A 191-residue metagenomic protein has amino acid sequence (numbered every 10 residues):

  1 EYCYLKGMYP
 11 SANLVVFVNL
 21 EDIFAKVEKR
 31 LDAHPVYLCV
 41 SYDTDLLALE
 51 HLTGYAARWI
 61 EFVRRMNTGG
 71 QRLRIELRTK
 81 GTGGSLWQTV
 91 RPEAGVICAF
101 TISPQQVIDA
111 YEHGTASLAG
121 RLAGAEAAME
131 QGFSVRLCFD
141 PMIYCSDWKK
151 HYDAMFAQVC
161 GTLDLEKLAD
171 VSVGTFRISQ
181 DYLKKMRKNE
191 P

Functional and structural regions predicted by a protein language model:
E1-A99: Conserved Radical SAM active-site core
V15-N19, H51-Y55, H113-G120, D147-A154: Alpha-helix N-cap and loop-to-helix initiation/capping positions
F24-V27, A56, I60, R121-E126 (+1 more regions): Generic structural signal for well-ordered alpha-helices, preferentially at hydrophobic/aromatic core positions
D43-A48, T82-L86, V96-A116, P141-S146 (+1 more regions): Conserved radical SAM core fold
T53, I97-T101, W148-D164, E190: Short, electropositive alpha-helical surface patch
I75, V135, A169: Hydrophobic anchor at the start of a short beta-strand that flanks the dinucleotide cofactor-binding loop
A128-V135, F139: A conserved active-site cap/scaffold subdomain adjacent to cofactor or substrate pockets
A157-P191: Auxiliary Fe-S-binding modules of radical SAM enzymes
